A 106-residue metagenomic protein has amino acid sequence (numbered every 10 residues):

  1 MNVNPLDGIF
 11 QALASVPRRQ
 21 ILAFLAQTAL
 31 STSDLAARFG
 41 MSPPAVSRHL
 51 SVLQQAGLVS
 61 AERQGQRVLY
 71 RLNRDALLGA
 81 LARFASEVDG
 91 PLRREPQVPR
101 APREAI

Functional and structural regions predicted by a protein language model:
M1-P5, A26, N73-I106: Amphipathic alpha-helical dimerization/coiled-coil segments that flank or bridge DNA-binding/regulatory modules
N2-P44, Q64-L77: N-terminal helix-turn-helix DNA-binding core of bacterial DNA-binding proteins
I21, A56-V59: A short linear hydrophobic-aromatic micro-motif
A23, L50-S51: Core alpha-helical elements of the protein kinase catalytic domain, predominantly the helix directly N-terminal
A37, R48, Q54-Q55: Alpha-helical residues within the helix-turn-helix
H49, G57, G65: Conserved phosphate-binding and hydrolysis motifs of nucleotide-dependent enzymes
